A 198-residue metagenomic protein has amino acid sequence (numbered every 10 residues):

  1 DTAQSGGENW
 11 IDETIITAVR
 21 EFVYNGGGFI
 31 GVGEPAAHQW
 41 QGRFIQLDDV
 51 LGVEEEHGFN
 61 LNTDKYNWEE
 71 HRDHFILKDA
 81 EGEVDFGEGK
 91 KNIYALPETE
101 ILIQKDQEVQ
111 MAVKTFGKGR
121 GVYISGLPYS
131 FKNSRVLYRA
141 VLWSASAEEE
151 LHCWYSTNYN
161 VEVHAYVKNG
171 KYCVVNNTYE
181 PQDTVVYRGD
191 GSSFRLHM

Functional and structural regions predicted by a protein language model:
T2-M198: A conserved amphipathic helix/loop scaffold that creates a polar/acidic microenvironment used either to coordinate
